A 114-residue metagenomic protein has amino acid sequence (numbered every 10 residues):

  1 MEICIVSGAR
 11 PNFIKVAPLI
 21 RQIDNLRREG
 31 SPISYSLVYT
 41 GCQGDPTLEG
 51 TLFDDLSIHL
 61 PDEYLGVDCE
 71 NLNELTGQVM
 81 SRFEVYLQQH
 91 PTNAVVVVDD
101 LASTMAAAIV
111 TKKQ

Functional and structural regions predicted by a protein language model:
M1-C42: N-terminal subdomain of nucleotide-sugar transferases
E2, N93-A94: Structural motif
F13, P46, S103-A106: Short, well-ordered alpha-helical microsegments
S34-L75, R82: Conserved nucleotide-sugar phosphate-binding/catalytic loop shared by glycosyltransferases and other
D62, T92-N93: Conserved acidic residues
M80-P91: Short, well-structured alpha-helical segments in soluble
V96-K113: An aromatic- and histidine-rich active-site surface loop
